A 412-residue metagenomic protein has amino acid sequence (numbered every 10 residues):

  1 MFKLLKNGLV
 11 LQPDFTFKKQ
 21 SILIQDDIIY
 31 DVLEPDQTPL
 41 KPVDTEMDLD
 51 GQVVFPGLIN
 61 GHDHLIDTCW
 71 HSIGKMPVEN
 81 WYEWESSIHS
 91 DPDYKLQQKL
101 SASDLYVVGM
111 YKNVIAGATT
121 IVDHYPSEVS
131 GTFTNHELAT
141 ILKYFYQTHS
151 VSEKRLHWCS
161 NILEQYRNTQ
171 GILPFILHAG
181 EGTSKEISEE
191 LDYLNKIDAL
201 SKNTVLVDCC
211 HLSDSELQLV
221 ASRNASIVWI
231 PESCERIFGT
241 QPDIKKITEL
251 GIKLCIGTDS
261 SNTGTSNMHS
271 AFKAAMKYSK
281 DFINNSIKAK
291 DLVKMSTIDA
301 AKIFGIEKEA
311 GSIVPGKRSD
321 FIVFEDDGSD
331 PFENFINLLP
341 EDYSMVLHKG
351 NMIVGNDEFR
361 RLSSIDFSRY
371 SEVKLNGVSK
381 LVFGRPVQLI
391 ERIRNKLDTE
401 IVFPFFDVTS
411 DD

Functional and structural regions predicted by a protein language model:
M1-D26, Y30-K41, Y82, S87-T120 (+5 more regions): Active-site microenvironment of metallo-dependent hydrolases
K3-L5, P39-S87: Replace "His-x-His-based motif
G8, I22, D27, G51 (+13 more regions): Divalent metal-coordination and catalytic microenvironments
G57-I59, F175, L254-I256: Residue-level marker for buried hydrophobic side chains located in beta-strands that build the well-ordered beta-sheet
L96-Q97, A102-D104, A118-V205, C210-H211 (+1 more regions): Metal-coordinating catalytic core of metallo-dependent amide/deamination hydrolases
F145-H149, P231-R236, D259-N262: Short, acidic/turn-prone active-site loops that include or flank metal/cofactor- and phosphate-binding residues
G171-L173, A199-T204, L219-V228, E249-L254 (+1 more regions): Glycine-enriched alpha-helix->loop->beta-strand junction motifs that scaffold or abut catalytic
K196-A199, D243-E325, N337-M352: His/Asp/Glu-enriched, well-ordered alpha-helical/loop segment that forms or immediately abuts the divalent-metal
